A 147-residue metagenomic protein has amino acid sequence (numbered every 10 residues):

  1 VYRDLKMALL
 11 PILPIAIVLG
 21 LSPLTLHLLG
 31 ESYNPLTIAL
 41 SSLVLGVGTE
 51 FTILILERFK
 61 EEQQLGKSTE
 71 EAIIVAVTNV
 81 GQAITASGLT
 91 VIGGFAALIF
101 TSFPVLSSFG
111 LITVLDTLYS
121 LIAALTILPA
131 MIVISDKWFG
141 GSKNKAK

Functional and structural regions predicted by a protein language model:
V1-K147: Membrane-embedded transmembrane helical bundles of large multi-pass transporters/channels
